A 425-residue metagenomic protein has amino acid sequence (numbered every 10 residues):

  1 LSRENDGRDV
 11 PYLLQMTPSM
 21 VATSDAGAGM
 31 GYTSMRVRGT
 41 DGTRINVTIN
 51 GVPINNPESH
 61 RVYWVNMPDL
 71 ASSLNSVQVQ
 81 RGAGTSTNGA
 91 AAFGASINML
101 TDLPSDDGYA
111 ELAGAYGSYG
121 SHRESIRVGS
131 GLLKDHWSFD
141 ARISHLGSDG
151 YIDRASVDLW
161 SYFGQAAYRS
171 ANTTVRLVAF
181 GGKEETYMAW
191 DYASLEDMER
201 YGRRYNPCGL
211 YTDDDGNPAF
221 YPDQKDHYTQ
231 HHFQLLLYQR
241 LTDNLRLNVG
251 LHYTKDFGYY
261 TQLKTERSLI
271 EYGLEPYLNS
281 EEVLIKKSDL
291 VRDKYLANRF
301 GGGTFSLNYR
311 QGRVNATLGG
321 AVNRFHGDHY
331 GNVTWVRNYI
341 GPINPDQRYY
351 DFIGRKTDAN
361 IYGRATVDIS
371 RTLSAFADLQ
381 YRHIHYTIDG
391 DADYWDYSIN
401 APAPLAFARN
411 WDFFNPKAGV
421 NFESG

Functional and structural regions predicted by a protein language model:
V10-L13, T33-R36, T48, W64-L70 (+3 more regions): N-terminal periplasmic accessory domains that precede and gate Gram-negative outer-membrane beta-barrel machines
P11-P53, D69, N75: Extracytoplasmic beta-strand/coil segments of soluble accessory domains associated with Gram-negative outer-membrane
T43-I45, D106-A110, H122, L133-F139 (+6 more regions): Outer-envelope beta-barrel architecture signal
P53-R81, L100, D197: Short acidic/polar hinge/loop motifs at secondary-structure boundaries that mediate gating or recognition
A110-G114, F139-I143, A166, L177-A179 (+5 more regions): Membrane-embedded beta-strand positions of outer-membrane beta-barrel proteins
Y116-G147, I152-A189, F233-D243, G363 (+1 more regions): Transmembrane beta-barrel wall of Gram-negative outer-membrane proteins
A167, T174-L236, T261-L290: Acidic/polar loop-and-plug regions of large Gram-negative outer-membrane beta-barrel proteins
H227-W395, N410-F413, K417-G425: Face-selective signature of the C-terminal outer-membrane beta-barrel domain
